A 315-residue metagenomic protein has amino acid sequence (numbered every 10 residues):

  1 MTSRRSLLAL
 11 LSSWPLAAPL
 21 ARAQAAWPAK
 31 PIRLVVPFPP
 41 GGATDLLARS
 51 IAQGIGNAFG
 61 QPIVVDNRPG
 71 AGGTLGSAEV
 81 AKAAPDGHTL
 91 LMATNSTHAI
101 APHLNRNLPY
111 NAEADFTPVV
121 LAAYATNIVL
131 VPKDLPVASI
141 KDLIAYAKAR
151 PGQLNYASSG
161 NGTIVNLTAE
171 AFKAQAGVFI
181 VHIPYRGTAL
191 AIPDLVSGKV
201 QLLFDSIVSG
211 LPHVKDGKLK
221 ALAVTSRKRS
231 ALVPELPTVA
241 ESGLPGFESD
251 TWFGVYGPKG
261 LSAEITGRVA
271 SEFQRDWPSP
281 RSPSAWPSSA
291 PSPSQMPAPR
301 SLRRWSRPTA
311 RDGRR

Functional and structural regions predicted by a protein language model:
M1-W14: N-terminal secretory signal peptides and thylakoid transit peptides that target proteins across membranes
P15-L20: N-terminal signal peptide c-region/cleavage motif recognized by signal peptidases
A23-A114, Q153, V178-Q201, S206 (+1 more regions): N-terminal (or domain-start) structured segment
A29-P31, Q175, K215, A263-R315: An extracytoplasmic/periplasmic, membrane-proximal ligand-sensing/linker region
K82-G87, H103-L190, V239, W252-A285: Hinge/capping helix and adjacent helix->loop/strand transition within the periplasmic-binding protein
M92-T97, S158, T188, D205-G210 (+3 more regions): Beta->alpha turn/N-cap motifs
G210-P280, P308-R311: C-terminal lobe and pocket-closing loops of periplasmic/extracytoplasmic Venus-flytrap solute-binding proteins
